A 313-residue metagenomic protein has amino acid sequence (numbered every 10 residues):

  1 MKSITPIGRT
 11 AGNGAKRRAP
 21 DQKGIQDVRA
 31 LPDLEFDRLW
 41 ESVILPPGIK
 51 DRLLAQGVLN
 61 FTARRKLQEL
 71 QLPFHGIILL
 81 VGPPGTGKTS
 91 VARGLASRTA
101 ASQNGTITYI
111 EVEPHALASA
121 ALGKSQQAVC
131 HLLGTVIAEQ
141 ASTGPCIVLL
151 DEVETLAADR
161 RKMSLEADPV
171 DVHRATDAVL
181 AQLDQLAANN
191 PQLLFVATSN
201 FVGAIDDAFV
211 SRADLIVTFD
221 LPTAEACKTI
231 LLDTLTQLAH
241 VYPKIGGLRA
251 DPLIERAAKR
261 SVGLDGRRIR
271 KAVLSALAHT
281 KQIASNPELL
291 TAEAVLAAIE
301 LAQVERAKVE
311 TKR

Functional and structural regions predicted by a protein language model:
M1-R38, S42, R52, A224-R313: C-terminal alpha-helical "lid" subdomain
I44, G48-R52, V58-G247: Walker A/P-loop NTP-binding motif of AAA+ ATPase domains
